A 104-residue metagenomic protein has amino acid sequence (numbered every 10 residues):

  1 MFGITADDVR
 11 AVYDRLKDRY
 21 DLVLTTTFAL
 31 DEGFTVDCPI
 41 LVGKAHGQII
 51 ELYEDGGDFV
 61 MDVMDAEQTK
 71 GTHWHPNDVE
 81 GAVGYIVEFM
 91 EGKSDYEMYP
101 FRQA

Functional and structural regions predicted by a protein language model:
M1, M61-M64, M90, M98: Detector for methionine-enriched segments
M1-A45, G71-T72, Y99-A104: Negatively charged, low-complexity tracts enriched in Asp/Glu with abundant Ser/Thr
A6-R15, L22-L24, D55, F59 (+3 more regions): Non-transmembrane, interaction-prone segments in cytosolic or luminal domains
H46-Y85: Intrinsically disordered, low-complexity regulatory segments enriched in Ser/Thr/Pro and charged residues
H75-A104: Amphipathic alpha-helical binding modules
